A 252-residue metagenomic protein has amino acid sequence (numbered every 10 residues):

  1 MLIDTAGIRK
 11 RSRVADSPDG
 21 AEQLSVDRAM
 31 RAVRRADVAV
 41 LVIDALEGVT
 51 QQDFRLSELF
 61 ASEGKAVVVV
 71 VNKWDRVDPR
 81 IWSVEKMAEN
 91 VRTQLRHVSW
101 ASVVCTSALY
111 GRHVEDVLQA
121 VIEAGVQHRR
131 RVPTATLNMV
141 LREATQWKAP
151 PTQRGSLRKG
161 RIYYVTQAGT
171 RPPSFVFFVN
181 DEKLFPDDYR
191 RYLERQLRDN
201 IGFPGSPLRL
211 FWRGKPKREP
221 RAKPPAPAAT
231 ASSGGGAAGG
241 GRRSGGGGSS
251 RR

Functional and structural regions predicted by a protein language model:
M1-I3, G7-D16, G20-D27, R31 (+2 more regions): C-terminal-of-GTPase-core extension/linker across diverse P-loop GTPases
